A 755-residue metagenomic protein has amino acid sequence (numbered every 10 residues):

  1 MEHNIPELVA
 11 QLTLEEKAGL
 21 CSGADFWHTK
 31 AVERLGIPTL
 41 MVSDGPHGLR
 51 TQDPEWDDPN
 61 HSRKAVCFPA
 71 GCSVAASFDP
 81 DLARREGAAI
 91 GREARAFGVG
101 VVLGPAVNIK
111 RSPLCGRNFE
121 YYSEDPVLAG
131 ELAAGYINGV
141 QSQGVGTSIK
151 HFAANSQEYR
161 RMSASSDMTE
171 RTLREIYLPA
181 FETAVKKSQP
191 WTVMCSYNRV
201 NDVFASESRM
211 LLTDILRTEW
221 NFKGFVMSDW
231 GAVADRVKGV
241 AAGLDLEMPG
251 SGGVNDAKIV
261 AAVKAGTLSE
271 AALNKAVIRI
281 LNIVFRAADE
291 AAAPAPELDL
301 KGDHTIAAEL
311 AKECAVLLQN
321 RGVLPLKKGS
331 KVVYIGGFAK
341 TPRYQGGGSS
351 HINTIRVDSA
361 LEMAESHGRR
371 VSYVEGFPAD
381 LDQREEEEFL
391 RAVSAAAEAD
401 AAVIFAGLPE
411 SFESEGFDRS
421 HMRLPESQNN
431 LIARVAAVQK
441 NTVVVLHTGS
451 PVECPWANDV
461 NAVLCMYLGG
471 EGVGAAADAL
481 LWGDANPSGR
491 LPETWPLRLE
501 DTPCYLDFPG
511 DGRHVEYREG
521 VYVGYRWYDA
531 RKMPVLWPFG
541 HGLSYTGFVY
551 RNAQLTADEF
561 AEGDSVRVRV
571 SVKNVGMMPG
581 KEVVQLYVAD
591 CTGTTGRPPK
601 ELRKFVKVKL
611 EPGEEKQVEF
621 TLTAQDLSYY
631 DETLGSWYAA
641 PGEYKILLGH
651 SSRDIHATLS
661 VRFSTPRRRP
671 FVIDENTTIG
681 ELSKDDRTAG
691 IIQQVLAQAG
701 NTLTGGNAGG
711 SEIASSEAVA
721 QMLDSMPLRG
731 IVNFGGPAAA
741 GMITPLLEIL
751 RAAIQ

Functional and structural regions predicted by a protein language model:
M1-N4, R662-S664, Q755: Basic/polar N-terminal segments that are highly enriched at the extreme N-terminus, encompassing both cleavable
M1-S628, E643-L648, S652: Glycoside hydrolase catalytic-domain context in secreted enzymes
G135, G139, I691-V695, I749: Generic non-transmembrane alpha-helical segments
A624-R667: Terminal connector regions
S664-K684: Low-complexity, Pro/Ser/Thr- and charge-rich linker/hinge segments at domain boundaries
T677-T744: Conserved, compact domain cores that house catalytic/ligand-binding motifs in diverse enzymes and effector modules
L746-Q755: Globin-like tetrapyrrole-binding proteins
